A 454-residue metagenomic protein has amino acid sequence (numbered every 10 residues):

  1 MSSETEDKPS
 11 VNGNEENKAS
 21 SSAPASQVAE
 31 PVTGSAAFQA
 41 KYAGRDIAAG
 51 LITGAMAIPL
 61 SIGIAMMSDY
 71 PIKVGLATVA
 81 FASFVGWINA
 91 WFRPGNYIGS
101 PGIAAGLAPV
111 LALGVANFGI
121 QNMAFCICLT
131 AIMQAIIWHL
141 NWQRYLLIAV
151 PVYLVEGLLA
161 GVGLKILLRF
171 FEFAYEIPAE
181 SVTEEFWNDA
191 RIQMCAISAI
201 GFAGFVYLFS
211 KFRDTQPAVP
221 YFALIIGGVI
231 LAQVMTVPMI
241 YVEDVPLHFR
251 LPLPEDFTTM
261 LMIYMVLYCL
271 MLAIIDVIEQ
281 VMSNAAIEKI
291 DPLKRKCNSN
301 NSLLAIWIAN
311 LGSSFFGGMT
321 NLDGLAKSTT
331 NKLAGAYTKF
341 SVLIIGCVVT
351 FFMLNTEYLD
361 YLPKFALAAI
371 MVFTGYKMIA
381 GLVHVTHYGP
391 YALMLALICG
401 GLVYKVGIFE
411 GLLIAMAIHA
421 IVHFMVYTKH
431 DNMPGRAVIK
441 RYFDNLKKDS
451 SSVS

Functional and structural regions predicted by a protein language model:
M1-G44, V242-F249, Y427-S454: Intrinsically disordered, low-complexity non-transmembrane regions of multi-pass membrane transporters
A25-A36, I52-G54, A108, I120-Q121 (+2 more regions): Alpha-helical transmembrane segments of multi-pass membrane transport proteins
V32, A43, W91-R93, L113-M239 (+1 more regions): Membrane-embedded alpha-helical modules
S35-G44, A48-L51, A55-M56, L60-N89 (+2 more regions): Membrane-embedded helical hairpins/re-entrant loop segments and their flanking transmembrane helices within multi-pass
G50-A57, L76-A80, S100-A105, Q193-I200 (+3 more regions): Short hydrophobic alpha-helical membrane-embedded segments
L60, A77-N89, A104-A116, I345-V348: Hydrophobic alpha-helical segments within and immediately flanking transmembrane helices of multi-pass membrane proteins
M67-D69, A105-F118, I287-D291, L333-A334 (+1 more regions): Membrane-interfacial helix-loop connectors
P178-I192, L231-I274: Helix-loop-helix junctions that connect adjacent transmembrane segments in multi-pass membrane transporters
